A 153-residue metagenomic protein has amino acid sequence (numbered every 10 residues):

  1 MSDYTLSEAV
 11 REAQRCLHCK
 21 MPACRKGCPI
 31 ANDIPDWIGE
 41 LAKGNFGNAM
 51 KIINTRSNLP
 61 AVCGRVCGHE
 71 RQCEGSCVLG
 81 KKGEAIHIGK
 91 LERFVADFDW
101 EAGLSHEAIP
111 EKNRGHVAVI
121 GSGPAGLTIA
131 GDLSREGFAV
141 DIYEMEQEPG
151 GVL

Functional and structural regions predicted by a protein language model:
M1-H116: Ferredoxin-type iron-sulfur electron-transfer modules and their immediate structural context
W37, P124, G151-V152: Gly/Ser/Thr-rich helix-start
N58, G123-A125, E148: Residue-level detector of alpha-helix initiation sites
Q72, T128, G151: Conserved SAM/SAH-binding loop-helix junction of Class I S-adenosyl-L-methionine-dependent methyltransferases
G80, I120, Y143-M145: Generic beta-strand/beta-sheet core signal
H116-D141: N-terminal Rossmann-like FAD-binding beta1-loop-alpha1 element of flavoenzymes
D132, V152-L153: Short acidic, glycine/serine/threonine-rich loops at helix termini
F138-V152: Glycine-rich FAD pyrophosphate-binding loop
